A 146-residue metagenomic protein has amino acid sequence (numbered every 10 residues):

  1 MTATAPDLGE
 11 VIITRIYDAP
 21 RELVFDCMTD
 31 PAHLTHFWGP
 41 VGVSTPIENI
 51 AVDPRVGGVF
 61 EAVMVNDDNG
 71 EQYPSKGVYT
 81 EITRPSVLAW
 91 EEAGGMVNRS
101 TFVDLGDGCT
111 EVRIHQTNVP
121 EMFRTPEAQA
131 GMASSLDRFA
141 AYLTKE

Functional and structural regions predicted by a protein language model:
M1-S44: Hydrophobic ligand-binding cavity/cleft-lining segments
L8-T14, R21, V59, P74 (+3 more regions): Intrinsic-disorder/low-complexity, polar/charged segments enriched in Ser/Thr/Lys/Arg/Asp/Glu/Gln
I12-I13, A32-Q72: Short beta-edge strand/loop motif at the mouth of beta-sheet-based domains
R15, N49-A51, S75-E81, V97-D104: Hydrophobic/aromatic beta-strand elements that line small-molecule binding cavities or substrate pockets in beta-rich
V24, L34, F60-A62, Y79 (+3 more regions): Hydrophobic pocket/interface hotspot
T29, L136-T144: Short amphipathic alpha-helical signal-transduction/dimerization elements
R55-E61, I82-A89: Short, hydrophobic/aromatic-rich segments at coil-to-beta transitions
V87-S134: Beta-strand/loop substructures that line and gate deep hydrophobic ligand-binding cavities in soluble
